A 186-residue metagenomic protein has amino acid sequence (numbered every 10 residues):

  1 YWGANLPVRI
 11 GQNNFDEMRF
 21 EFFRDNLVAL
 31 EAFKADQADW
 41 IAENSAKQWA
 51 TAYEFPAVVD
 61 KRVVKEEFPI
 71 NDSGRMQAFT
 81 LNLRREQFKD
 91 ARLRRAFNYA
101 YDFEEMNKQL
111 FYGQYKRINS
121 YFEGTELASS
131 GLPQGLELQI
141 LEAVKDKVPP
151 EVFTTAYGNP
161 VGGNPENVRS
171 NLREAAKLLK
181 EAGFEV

Functional and structural regions predicted by a protein language model:
Y1-G3, P69-R94, A100, Q109: A bilobed periplasmic-binding-protein/Venus flytrap-type ligand-binding module shared by bacterial periplasmic
Y1-V28, W49-R75, G183-V186: Aromatic-rich, solvent-exposed beta-strand/loop patch
P7, K89-V186: Append "and occasionally in soluble cytosolic enzymes with long acidic Gly/Pro-rich linkers
F15-E17, A35-A38, M76-A78, R94 (+1 more regions): Extracellular structured ligand-interaction cores
E21, N44, Y112: Conserved residues at the C-terminal ends of beta-strands
L27-Q37, A91-R92: Short helices/loops that flank or line small-molecule/ion binding pockets
A38-K47: Paired acidic/hydrophobic, glycine-rich loop segments that form the ligand-binding mouth/hinge of periplasmic-binding
